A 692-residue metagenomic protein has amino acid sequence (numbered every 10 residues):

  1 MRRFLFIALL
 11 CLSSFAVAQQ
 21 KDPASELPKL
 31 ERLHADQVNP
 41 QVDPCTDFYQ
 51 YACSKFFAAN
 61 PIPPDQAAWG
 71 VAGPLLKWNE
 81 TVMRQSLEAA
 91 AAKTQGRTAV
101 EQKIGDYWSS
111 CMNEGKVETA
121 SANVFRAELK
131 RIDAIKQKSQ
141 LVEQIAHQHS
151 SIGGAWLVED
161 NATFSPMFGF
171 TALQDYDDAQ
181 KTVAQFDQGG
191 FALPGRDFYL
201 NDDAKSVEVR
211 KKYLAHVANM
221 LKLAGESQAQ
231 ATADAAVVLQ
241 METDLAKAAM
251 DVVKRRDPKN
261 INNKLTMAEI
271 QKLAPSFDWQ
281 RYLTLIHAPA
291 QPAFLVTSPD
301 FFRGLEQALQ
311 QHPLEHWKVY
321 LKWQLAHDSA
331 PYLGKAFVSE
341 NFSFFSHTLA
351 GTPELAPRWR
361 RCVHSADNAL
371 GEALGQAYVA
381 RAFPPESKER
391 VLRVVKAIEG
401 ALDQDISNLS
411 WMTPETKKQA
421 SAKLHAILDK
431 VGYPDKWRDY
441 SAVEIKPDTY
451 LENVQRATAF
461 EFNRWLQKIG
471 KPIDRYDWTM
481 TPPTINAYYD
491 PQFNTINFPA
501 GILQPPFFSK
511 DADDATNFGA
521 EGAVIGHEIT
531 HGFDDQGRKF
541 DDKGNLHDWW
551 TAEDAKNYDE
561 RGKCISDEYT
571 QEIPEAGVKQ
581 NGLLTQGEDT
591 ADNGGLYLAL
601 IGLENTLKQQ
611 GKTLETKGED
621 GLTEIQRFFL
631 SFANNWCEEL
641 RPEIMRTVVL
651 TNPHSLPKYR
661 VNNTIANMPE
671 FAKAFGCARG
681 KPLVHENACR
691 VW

Functional and structural regions predicted by a protein language model:
M1-F4: Positively charged n-region of N-terminal signal peptides that target proteins for export
L9-A18: Hydrophobic h-region of N-terminal signal peptides that target proteins for export in Gram-negative bacteria
D22-A24, L76, V238, D244 (+7 more regions): Intrinsically disordered, low-complexity linker/terminal regions across diverse proteins
A24-K29, V42-D47, Y51-T119: Active-site-surrounding "flap" and adjacent substrate/cofactor-binding loops of secreted or lumenal enzymes, prototyped
K29-A35: N-terminal post-signal-peptidase region of extra-cytosolic proteins
V38-A58, Y199-K222, Q586, N593-L598: Hydrophobic/aromatic-rich, well-ordered segments within soluble, folded domains that form packed cores
A59-P63, T171, G195-D197, A249-D251 (+3 more regions): Short, solvent-exposed loop/turn and secondary-structure capping segments
E88-A397: Noncatalytic, helix-rich "gating/capping" subdomain that lines the substrate-entry/channel surface of large enzyme
